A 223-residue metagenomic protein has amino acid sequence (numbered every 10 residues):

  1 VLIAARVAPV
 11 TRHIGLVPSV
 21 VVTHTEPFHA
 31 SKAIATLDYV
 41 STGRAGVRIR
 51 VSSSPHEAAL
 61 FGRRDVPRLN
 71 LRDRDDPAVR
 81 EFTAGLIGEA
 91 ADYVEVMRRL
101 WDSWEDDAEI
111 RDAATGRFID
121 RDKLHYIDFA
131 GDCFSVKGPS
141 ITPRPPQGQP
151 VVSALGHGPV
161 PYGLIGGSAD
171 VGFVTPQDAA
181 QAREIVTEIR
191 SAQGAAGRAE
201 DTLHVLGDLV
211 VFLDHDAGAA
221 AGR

Functional and structural regions predicted by a protein language model:
V1-R223: N-terminal glycine-rich cofactor-binding segment that shapes the pocket for flavin-like pterin cofactors
